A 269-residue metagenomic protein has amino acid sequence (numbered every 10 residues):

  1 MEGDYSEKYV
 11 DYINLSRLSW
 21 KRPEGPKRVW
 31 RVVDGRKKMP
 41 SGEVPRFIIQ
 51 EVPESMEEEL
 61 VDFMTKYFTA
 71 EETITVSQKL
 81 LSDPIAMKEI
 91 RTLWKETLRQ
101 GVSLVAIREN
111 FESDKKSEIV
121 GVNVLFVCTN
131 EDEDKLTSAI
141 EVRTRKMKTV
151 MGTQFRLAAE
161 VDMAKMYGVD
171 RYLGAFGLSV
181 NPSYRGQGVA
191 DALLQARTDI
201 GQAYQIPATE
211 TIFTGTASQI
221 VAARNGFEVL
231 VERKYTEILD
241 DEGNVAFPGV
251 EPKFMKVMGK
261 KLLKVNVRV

Functional and structural regions predicted by a protein language model:
E2-E58, K66, V267-R268: Conserved N-terminal entry element of GNAT/NAT acetyltransferase domains
M39, T75-Q78, I90, K95 (+2 more regions): Conserved acyl-donor/pantetheine-binding loop and adjacent beta-alpha core of acyl/acetyltransferases and related
E51, D62-L80, E131: Helix-loop element at the rim of GNAT/NAT acetyltransferase active sites that forms part of the acceptor-substrate
V161-V169, A192-A208, A223: Conserved acyl-CoA
G174-G201, R224: Conserved acetyl-CoA-binding loop-helix of GNAT-fold acetyltransferases
L194, T198, N244-V269: C-terminal helix/juxtamembrane-tail motif
A203-Q205, G215-L239: Conserved active-site alpha-helix within GNAT-family acetyltransferase domains
